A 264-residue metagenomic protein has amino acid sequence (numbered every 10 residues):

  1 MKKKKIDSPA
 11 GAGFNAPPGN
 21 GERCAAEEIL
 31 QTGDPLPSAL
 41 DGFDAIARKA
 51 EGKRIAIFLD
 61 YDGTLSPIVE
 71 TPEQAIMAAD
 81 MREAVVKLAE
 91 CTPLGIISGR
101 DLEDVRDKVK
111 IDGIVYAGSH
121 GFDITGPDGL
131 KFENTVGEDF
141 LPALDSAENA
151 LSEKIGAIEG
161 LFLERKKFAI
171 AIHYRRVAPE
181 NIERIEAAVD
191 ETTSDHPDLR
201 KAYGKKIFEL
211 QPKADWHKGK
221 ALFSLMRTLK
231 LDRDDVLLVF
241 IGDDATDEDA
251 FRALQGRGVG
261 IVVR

Functional and structural regions predicted by a protein language model:
M1-Y61, V69, D80, R227: Non-catalytic pre-domain segments flanking phosphatase-related domains
S8, A150, I158-F240, A245-G258: Conserved acidic, metal-coordinating active-site core of Asp-based, Mg2+-dependent phosphoryl-transfer enzymes
G21, G258-R264: Asp-based, Mg2+/Mn2+-dependent phosphohydrolase catalytic module
A56-F58, V115, V239: Hydrophobic "anchor" residues on beta-strands that sit immediately upstream of conserved functional sites
D60-D62, G242-D243: Acidic di-acidic motifs
I76-K166: Active-site phosphate-binding/coordination module
G95-I97, A117, V239-I241, V259-I261: Hydrophobic/aromatic beta-strand patches that form the interior of the parallel beta-sheet core in alpha/beta enzyme
